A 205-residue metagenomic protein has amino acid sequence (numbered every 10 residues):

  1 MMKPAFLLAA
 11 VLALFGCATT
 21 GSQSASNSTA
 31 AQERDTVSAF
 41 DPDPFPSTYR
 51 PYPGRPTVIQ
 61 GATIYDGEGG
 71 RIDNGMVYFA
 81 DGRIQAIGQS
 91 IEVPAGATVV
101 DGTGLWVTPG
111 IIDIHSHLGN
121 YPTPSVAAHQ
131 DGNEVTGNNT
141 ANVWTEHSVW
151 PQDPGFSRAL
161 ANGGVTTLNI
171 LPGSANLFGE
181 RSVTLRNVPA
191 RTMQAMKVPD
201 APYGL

Functional and structural regions predicted by a protein language model:
M2-A9: Sec-dependent signal peptide recognition, specifically the positively charged N-region followed immediately by
L14-G16: C-terminal motif of bacterial Sec signal peptides marking the signal peptidase cleavage site
A18-D35, D43-T48, V183-L205: Metal-coordinating catalytic core of metallo-dependent amide/deamination hydrolases
D41-D43, Y49-R55, I64, E68-T108: Histidine-rich, glycine-flanked metal-binding segment
G70, Q89-S90, I111, N120-A127 (+2 more regions): Short, solvent-exposed loop/turn and secondary-structure capping segments
M76-V77, N169, S182-T184: Short beta-strand scaffold segments in enzyme catalytic cores
L105-P172, N176, R191: Metal-associated gating/positioning segment near the N- to mid-region
